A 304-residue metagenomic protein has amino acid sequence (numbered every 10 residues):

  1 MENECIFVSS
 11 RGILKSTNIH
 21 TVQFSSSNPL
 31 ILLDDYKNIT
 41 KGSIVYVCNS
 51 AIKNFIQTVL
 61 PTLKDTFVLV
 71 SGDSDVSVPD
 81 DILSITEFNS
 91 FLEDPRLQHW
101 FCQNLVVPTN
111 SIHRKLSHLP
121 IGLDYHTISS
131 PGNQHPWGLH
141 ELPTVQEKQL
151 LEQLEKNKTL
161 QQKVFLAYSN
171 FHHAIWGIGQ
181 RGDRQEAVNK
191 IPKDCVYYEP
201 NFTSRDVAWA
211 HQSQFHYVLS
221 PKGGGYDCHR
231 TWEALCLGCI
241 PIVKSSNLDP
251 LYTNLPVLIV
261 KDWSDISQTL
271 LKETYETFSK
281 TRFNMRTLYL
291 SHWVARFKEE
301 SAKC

Functional and structural regions predicted by a protein language model:
M1-H229, I240, K244-I259, T269-C304: Nucleotide-sugar donor-binding catalytic core of glycosyltransferases
L235: Short alpha-helix at the nucleotide-sugar/activated-sugar donor binding site of glycosyltransferases and closely
W263-S264: Short helix-start
